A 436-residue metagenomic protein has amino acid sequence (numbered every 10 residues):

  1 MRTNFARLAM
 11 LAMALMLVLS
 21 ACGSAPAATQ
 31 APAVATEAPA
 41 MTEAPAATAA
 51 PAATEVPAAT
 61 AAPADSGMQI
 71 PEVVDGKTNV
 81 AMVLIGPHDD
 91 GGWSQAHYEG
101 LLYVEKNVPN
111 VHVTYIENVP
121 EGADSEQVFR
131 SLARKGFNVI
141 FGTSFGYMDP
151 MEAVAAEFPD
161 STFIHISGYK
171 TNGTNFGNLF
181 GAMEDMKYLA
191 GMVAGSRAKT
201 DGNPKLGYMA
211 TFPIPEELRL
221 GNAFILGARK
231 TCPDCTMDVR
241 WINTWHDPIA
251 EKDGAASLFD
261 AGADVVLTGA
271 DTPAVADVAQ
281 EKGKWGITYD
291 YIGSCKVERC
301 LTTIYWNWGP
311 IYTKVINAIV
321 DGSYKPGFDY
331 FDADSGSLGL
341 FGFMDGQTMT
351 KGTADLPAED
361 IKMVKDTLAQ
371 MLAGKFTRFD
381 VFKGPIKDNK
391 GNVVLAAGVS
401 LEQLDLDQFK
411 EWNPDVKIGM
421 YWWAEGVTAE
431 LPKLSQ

Functional and structural regions predicted by a protein language model:
M1-A9: Bacterial N-terminal signal peptides that target proteins for export
M16-A21: C-terminal motif of bacterial Sec signal peptides marking the signal peptidase cleavage site
P26-A27, P32-Q436: A residue-level marker of the well-folded mature domains of exported/periplasmic proteins
